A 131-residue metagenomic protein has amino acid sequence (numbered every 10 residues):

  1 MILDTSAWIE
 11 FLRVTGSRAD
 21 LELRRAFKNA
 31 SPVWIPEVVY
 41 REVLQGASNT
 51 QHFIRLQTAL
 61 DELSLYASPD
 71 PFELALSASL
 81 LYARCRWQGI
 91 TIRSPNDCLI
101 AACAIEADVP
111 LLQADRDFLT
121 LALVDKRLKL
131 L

Functional and structural regions predicted by a protein language model:
M1-I35, Q45-T58: Short, well-structured N-terminal submotif of metal-dependent ribonuclease cores
T5, E37, N96-C98: Conserved glycosyltransferase catalytic-site signature
W8-I9, Y40-V43, F118-L119: A generic structural signal for short hydrophobic patches within well-formed alpha-helices
P36, L123-L130: Ligand-binding "clamshell"
T50-I54, R86, L128-L131: Short, hinge-like loop/turn segments at secondary-structure boundaries
Q51-P71: Active-site-proximal, substrate-binding regions of enzyme catalytic domains and RNA-binding/basic surfaces
L65-A114: Active-site neighborhoods of divalent-metal-dependent phosphate/nucleic-acid chemistry enzymes
I100, L119, K126: Positions that flank functional sites
